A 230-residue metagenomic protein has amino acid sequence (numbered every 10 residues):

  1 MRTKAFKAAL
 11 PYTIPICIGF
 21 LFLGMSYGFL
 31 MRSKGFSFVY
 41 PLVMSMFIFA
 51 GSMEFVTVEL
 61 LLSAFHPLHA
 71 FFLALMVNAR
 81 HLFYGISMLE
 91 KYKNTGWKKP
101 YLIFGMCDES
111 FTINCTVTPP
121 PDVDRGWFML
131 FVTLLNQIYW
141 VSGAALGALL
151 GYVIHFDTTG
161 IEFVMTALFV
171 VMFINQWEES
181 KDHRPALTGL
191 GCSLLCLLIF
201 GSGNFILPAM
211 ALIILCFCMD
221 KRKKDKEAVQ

Functional and structural regions predicted by a protein language model:
M1-A8: Short, Lys/Arg-rich, polar N-terminal cytosolic tail immediately upstream of the first transmembrane signal-anchor
A8-I103, Y139: Pore-lining transmembrane helices
F29, M46, E59, S87 (+6 more regions): Membrane-interface helix caps of multi-pass small-molecule transporters
G35, A64, N94, D122 (+2 more regions): Helix-loop interface residues and adjacent transmembrane-helix termini in multi-pass membrane transporters, primarily
S52, M76-F83, L168-I174, S193-L194 (+1 more regions): Alpha-helical transmembrane segments and their membrane-interface exit regions
F72-E162: Helix-loop-helix junctions within the multi-pass membrane cores of secondary transporters/permeases
G126-P208: Membrane-embedded alpha-helical modules
S180, M219-Q230: Membrane-interface capping segments at transmembrane-helix boundaries
